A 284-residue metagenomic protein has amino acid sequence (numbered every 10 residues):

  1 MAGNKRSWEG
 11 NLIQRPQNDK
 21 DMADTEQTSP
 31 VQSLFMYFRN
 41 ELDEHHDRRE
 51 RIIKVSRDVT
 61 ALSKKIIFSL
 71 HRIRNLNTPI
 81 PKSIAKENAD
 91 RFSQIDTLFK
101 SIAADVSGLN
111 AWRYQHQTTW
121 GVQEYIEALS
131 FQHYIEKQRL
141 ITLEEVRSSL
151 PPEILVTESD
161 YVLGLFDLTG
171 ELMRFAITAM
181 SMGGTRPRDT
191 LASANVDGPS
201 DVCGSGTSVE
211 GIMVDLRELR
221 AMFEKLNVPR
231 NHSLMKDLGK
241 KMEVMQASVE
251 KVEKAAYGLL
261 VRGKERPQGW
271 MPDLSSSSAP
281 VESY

Functional and structural regions predicted by a protein language model:
A2-N40, R57: Acidic, low-complexity proline/glycine-rich segments
A2-Q17, R220, E224-Y284: C-terminal accessory extensions/subdomains outside the catalytic/core fold
S7-K20, N75-K86, D90, G184-T207: Intrinsically disordered, low-complexity domain-flanking/linker segments in eukaryotic proteins, enriched
P30-D47, P79, S107-W112, I141-I154 (+2 more regions): Short, charged/polar, low-complexity loop and linker segments that flank or interrupt alpha-helical bundles
N40, E44-D58, I80-E87, R113-W120 (+4 more regions): Non-transmembrane, amphipathic alpha-helical segments
R49, I66-N77, I102, V106-L109 (+4 more regions): Secondary-structure edge/capping motif, primarily at the C-terminal ends of alpha-helices and the immediately following
I84-E153: Long, charged all-alpha helical bundle/coiled-coil segments in cytosolic proteins
P151-I212, F223: Surface-exposed interaction/gating patches
